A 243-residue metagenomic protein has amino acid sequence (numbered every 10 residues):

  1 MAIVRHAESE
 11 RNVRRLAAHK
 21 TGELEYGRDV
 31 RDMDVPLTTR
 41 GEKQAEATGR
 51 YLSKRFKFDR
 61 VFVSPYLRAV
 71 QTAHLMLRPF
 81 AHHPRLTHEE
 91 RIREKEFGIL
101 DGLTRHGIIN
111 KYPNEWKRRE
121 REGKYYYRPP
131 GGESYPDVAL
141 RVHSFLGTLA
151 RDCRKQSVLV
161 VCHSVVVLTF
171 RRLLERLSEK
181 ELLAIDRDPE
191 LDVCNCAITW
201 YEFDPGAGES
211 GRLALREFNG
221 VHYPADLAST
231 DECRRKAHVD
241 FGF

Functional and structural regions predicted by a protein language model:
M1, H82, K95-G107, Q156 (+1 more regions): Acidic, low-complexity terminal tails and accessory targeting/binding regions of phosphate-metabolizing enzymes
M1-A2, E10-R11, K43-K117, R187-T199 (+1 more regions): Phosphate-coordination/substrate-recognition cap region in phosphate-metabolizing enzymes
M1-F58, Q71-H82, A207-F243: An N-terminal RHG(E/S)-centered segment typical of histidine phosphatases
H6-A7, V63-L67, R91, G131 (+2 more regions): Short, well-ordered beta-to-alpha junction loops that form the rim of enzyme active sites and present histidine/acidic
R28-P36, K117-P136: Short glycine/proline- and acidic residue-enriched helix-loop micro-motifs that form flexible lids or anion-recognition
K54-K57, L149-Q156: Glycine-rich phosphate-binding loop signature in dinucleotide/nucleotide-binding domains
R128-R151: Internal catalytic-core helix/loop-beta-alpha segment that presents or stabilizes conserved functional determinants
S164-L168, A214: GST superfamily/GST-like fold recognition
